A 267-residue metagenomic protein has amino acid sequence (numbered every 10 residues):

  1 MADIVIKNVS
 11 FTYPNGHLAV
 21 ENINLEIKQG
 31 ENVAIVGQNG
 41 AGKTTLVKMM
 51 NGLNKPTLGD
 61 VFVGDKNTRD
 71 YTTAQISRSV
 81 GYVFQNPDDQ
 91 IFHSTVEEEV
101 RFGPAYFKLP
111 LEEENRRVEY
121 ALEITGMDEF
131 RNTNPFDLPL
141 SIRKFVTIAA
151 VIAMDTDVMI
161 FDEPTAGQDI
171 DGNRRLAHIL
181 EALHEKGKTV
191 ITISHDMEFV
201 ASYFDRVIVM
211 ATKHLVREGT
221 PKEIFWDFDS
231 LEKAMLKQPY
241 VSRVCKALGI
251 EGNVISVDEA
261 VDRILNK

Functional and structural regions predicted by a protein language model:
V36-Q38: The feature captures the beta-strand-to-loop junction immediately N-terminal to the Walker
N51: Helix-to-loop junction immediately C-terminal to a conserved catalytic motif
G59-N67, I76: Conserved ABC transporter NBD signature motif
E112-F130: Conserved ABC ATPase "signature" region
M159-D162: Catalytic Walker B motif of ABC-type/P-loop ATPase nucleotide-binding domains
T212-K213: Conserved ABC ATPase "signature" C-loop
S230-K267: ABC ATPase nucleotide-binding domains
